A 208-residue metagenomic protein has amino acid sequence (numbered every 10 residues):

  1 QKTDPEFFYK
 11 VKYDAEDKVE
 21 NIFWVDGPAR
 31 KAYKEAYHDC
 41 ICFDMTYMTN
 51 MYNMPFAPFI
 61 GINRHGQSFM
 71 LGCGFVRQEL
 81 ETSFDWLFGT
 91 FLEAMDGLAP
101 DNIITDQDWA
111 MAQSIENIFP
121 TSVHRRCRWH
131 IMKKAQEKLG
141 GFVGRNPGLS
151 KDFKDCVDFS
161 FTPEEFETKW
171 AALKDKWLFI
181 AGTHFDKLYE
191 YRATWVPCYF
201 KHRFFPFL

Functional and structural regions predicted by a protein language model:
Q1-P58, I62-N63, F200: Structured nucleic-acid-interacting core domains from mobile-element enzymes and related host factors, especially RNase
Q1-Y9, M95-A99, I104-L208: Extended amphipathic alpha-helical interaction segments
M45, Q78, W129-I131: Active-site donor-binding loop signature of nucleotide-sugar glycosyltransferases
M51-Y52, C73-M95: Active-site beta-loop-alpha junctions of metal-dependent nucleic acid enzymes, especially the RNase H-like/DDE
F59, F69-V76: A short, conserved beta-strand element enriched in hydrophobic/aromatic residues
G66-M70, H130: Short Cys/His-based metal-binding microdomains
